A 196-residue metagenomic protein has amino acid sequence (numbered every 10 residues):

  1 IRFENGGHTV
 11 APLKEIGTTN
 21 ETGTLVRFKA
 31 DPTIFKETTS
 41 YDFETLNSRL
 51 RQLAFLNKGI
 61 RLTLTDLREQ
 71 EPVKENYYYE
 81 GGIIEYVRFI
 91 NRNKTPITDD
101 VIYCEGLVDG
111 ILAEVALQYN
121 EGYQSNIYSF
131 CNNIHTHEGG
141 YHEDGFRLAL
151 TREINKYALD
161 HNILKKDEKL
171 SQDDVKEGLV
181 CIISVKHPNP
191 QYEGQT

Functional and structural regions predicted by a protein language model:
I1-F89: GHKL-type ATPase core
T22-V26, T39, R51-Q52, K58-L62 (+5 more regions): Structural beta-strand/beta-sheet cores of well-ordered domains, especially the beta-sheet scaffolds that support
G23-T33, R61-E69, T95-I97, G122-N132 (+1 more regions): Short acidic (Asp/Glu) and glycine-rich catalytic loops that position anionic groups and cofactors
K29, R49, L53-N57, F89-P96 (+3 more regions): Conserved, well-folded catalytic cores of nucleic-acid-processing and energy-transducing macromolecular machines
K36-T38, K58-T63, R92-E105, I154-D173: Active-site phosphate-binding and catalytic loops of NTP-dependent enzymes
P72-D109, Q118: Phosphate/adenylate-binding "loop-and-lid" substructures adjacent to NTP/NAD/dNTP-binding pockets in NTP-dependent
G110-T196: GHKL/Bergerat-fold ATPase module
